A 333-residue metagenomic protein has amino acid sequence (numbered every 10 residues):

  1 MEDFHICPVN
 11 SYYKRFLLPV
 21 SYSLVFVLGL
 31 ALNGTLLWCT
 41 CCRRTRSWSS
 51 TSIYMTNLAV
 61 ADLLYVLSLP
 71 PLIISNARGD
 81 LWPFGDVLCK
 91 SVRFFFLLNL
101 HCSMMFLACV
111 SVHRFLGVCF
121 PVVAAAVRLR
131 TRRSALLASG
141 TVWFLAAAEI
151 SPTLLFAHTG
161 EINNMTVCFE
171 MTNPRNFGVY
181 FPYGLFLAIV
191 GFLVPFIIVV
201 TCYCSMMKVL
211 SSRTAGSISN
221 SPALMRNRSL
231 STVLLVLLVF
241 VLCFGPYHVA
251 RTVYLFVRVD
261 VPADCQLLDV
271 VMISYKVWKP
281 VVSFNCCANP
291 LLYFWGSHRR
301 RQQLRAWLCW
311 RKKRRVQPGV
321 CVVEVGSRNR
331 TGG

Functional and structural regions predicted by a protein language model:
M1-S11, N76-R93, L97, F120 (+4 more regions): Loop architecture of class A 7-transmembrane GPCRs
M1-T35, G333: Extracellular N-terminal segment of 7TM GPCRs
M1-V9, A126, G140, I162 (+4 more regions): Intrinsically disordered regulatory tails of 7TM GPCRs
S11-S23, S47-V112, G117-R128: Extracellular TM2-ECL1-early TM3 structural module of rhodopsin-like
Y22-F26, L36-C39, L64-D80, R93 (+7 more regions): Helix-to-loop junction signature of class
L30-C41, A59, V66-P70, L98-V122 (+3 more regions): Cytoplasm-facing ends of alpha-helical transmembrane segments in multi-pass membrane proteins
Y54-M55, L107, A135-G140, P182-F186 (+1 more regions): Hydrophobic alpha-helical transmembrane segments
V60, A138-S139, C168-F177, A188-G191 (+3 more regions): Intracellular effector-coupling site of seven-transmembrane GPCRs, centered on the ICL3-to-TM6 transition
